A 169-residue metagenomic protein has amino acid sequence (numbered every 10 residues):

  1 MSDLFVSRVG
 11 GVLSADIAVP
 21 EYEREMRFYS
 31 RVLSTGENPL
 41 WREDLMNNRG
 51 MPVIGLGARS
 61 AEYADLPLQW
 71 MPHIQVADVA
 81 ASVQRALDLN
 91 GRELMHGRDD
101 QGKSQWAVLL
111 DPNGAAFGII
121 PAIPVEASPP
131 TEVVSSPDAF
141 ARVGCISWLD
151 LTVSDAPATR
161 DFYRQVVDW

Functional and structural regions predicted by a protein language model:
M1-R8, V83, L87-G144: Vicinal oxygen chelate
S2, L33-Q69, D111-P112, A116-P124 (+1 more regions): Conserved short beta-strand elements that form part of the metal-binding/catalytic scaffold of enzyme active sites
F5-V53, D88, H96-K103, L151-W169: Core segments of cupin and vicinal oxygen chelate
G11-P20, D44-M46, R59-L87, Q105-L110 (+1 more regions): Vicinal oxygen chelate
E25-R27, L66, S82-Q84, F117 (+1 more regions): Short acidic, gly/pro-rich beta-turn/loop elements at beta-sheet edges and active-site/ligand-binding grooves
S30, P67-W70, L87, L109 (+2 more regions): Surface-exposed beta-strand edges and their flanking turn/coil or helix-capping segments
